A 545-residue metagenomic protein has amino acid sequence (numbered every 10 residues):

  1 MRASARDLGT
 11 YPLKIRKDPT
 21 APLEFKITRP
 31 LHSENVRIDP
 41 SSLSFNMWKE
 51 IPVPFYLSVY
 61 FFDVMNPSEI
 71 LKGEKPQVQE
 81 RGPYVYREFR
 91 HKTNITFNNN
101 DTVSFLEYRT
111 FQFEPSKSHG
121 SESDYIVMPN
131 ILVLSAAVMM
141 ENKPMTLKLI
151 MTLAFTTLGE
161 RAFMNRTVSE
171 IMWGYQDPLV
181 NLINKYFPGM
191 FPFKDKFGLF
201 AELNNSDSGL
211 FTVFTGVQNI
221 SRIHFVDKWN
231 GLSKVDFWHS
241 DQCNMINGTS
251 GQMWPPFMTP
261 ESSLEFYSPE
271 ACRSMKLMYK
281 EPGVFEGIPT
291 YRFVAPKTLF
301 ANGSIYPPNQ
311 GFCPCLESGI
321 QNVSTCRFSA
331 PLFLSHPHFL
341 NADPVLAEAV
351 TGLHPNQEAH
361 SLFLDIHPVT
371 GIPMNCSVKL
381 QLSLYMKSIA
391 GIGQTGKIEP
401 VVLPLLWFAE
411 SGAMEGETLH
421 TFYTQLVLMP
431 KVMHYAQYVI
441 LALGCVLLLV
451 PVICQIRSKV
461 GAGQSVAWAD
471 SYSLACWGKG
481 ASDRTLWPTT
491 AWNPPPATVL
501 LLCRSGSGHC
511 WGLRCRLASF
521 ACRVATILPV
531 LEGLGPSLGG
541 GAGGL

Functional and structural regions predicted by a protein language model:
M1-A5, P495, R516-S519: Classical eukaryotic N-terminal signal peptides for Sec-dependent ER targeting/secretion, especially the positively
M1-P289, P296-G480: Extracellular or lumenal secretory-pathway regions
D483, W492-N493, G506, G535: Short glycine-rich, low-complexity segments
P488, P496, L500, S505-S507 (+1 more regions): Short polybasic linear motifs
V499, V524-V530: Short hydrophobic transmembrane-like helices used for membrane targeting/insertion
G543-L545: A positional/structural detector of protein chain ends, strongest at the extreme C-terminus and weakly at the extreme
